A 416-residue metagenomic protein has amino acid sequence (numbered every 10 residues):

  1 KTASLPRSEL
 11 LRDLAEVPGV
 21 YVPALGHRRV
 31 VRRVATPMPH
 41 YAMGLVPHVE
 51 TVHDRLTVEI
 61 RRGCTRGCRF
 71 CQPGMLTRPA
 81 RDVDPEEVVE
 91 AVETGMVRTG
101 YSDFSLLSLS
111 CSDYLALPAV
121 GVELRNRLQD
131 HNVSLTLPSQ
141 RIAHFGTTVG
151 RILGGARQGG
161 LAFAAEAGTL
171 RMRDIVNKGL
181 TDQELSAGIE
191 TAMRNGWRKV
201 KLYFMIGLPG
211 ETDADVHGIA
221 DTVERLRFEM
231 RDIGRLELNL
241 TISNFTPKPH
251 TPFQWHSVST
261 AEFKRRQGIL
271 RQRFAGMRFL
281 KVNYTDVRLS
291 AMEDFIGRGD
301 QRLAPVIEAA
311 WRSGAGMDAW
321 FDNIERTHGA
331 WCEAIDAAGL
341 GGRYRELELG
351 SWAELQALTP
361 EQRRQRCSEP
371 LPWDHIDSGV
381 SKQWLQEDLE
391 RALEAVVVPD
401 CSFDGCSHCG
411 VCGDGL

Functional and structural regions predicted by a protein language model:
K1-G26, P252-D300, I307-E325: Glycine-rich beta-alpha loop elements in corrinoid/cobalamin-binding modules across cobalamin-dependent enzymes
K1-P73, R78-A80, E86, W320-D322 (+3 more regions): Acidic, low-complexity intrinsically disordered segments
T2-L10, S102-S105, N132-T136, V200-K201 (+3 more regions): Acidic/polar loop patches that form or flank catalytic/metal-binding clefts of enzymes that bind anionic ligands
L10-A24, L109-Y114, P138-F145, G207 (+3 more regions): A glycine-rich phosphate-binding loop feature that marks nucleotide/adenosyl-phosphate handling sites
H53-R55, R69-R78, Y101-S110, G168-I175 (+5 more regions): Glycine- and acidic
V83-E93, V97, V120, E387 (+1 more regions): Ferredoxin-type iron-sulfur electron-transfer modules in oxidoreductases and energy-metabolism complexes
E93-S243: Conserved SAM/AdoMet-binding glycine-rich loop
H375-I376, S381-K382, R391-L416: C-terminal amphipathic alpha-helical interaction region
